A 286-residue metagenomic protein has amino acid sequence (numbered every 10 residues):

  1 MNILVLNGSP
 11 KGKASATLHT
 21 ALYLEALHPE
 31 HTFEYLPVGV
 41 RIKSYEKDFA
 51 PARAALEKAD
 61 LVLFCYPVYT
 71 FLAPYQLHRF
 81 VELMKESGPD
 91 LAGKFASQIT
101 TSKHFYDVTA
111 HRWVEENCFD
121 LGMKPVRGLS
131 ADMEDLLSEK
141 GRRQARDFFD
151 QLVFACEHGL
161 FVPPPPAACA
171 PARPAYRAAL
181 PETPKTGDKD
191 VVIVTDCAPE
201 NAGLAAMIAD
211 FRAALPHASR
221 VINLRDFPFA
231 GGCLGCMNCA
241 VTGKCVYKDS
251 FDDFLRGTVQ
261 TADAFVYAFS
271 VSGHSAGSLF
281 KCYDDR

Functional and structural regions predicted by a protein language model:
M1-S87, R146-V153, P163-D285: N-terminal beta1-alpha1-beta2 submodule of the flavodoxin-like/Rossmannoid cofactor-binding fold
A92-M133, E139-R143: Short, glycine-/small-residue-rich phosphate/pyrophosphate-handling segment
